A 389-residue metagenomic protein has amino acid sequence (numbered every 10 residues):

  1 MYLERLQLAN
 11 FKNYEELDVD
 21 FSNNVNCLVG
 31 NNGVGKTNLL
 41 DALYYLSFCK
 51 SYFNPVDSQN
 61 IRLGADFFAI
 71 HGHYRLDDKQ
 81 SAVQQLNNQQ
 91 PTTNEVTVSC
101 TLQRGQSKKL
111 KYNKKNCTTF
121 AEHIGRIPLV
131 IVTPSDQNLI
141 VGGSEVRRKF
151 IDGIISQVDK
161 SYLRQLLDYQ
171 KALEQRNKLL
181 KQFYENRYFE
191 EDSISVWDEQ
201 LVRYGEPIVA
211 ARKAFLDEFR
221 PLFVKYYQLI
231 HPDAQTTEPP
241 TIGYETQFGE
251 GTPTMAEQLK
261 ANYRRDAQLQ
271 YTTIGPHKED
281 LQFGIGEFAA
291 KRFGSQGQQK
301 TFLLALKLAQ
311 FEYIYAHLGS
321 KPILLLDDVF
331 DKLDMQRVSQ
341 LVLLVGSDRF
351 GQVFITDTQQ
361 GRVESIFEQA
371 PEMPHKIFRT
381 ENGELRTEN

Functional and structural regions predicted by a protein language model:
M1-N31, Y45, Q85, Y188-I323 (+5 more regions): Conserved NTPase motor "head" modules and their coupling/switch loops across ABC/AAA+ ATPases, GTPases, and GHKL ATPases
K36: Conserved lysine of the Walker
F48-I140, S144-V146, I155-V158, Y162 (+3 more regions): Nucleotide-state sensing region of NTPase/ATPase domains
G72, Q352-Q359: Structural recognition of the conserved hydrophobic beta-strand(s) that form the central parallel beta-sheet of P-loop
V132, D136-I230, E245: An accessory alpha-helical subdomain
D327-V329: Walker B catalytic acidic pair
